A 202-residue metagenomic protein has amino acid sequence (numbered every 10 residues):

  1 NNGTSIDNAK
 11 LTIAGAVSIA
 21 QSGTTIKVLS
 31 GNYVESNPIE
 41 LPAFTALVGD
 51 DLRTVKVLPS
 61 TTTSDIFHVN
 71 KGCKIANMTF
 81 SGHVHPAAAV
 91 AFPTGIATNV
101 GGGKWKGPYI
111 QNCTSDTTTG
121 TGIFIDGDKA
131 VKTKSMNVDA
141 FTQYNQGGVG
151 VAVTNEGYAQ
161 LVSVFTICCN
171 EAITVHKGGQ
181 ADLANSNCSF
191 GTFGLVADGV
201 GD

Functional and structural regions predicted by a protein language model:
N1-L29, V34: Acidic Gly/Asp/Thr-rich repetitive segments characteristic of extracellular carbohydrate-active and adhesion proteins
K10, G15-A16, K104-W105, I123 (+2 more regions): Non-transmembrane elongated oligomeric "stalk/shaft" segments that connect baseplates/barrels to distal
A14, Q21, V34-V48, V55-K104 (+1 more regions): Extracellular beta-strand-rich solenoid/capping regions of secreted or surface-exposed proteins that bind or remodel
A20-T24, Q143-Y144, F165-T166: Short, surface-exposed connector motifs at secondary-structure boundaries
V28, A46-G49, C73-N77, V100 (+4 more regions): All-beta strand scaffolds that present successive hydrophobic residues in beta-strands
S36-P38, L52, L58-S64, H83-T94 (+4 more regions): Short glycine/acidic-rich loop motifs that flank beta-strands on beta-rich extracellular proteins
V149-V151, G157, V164: Nucleic-acid-interacting cores, centered on viral/eukaryotic replication and modification enzymes
Q160, C168-C169: Beta-propeller domains
